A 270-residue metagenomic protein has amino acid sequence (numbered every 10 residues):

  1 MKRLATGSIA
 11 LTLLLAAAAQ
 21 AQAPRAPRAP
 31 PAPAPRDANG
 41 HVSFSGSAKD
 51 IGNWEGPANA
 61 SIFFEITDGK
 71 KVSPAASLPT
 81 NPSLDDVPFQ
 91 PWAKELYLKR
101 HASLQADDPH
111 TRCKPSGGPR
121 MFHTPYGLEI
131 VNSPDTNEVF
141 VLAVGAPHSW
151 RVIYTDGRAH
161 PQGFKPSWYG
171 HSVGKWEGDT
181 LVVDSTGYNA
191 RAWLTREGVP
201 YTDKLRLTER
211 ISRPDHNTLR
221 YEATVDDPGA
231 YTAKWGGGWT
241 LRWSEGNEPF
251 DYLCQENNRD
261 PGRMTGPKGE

Functional and structural regions predicted by a protein language model:
M1-L4: Positively charged n-region of N-terminal signal peptides that target proteins for export
S8-A16: Bacterial N-terminal signal peptides
Q20-E270: PEST-like low-complexity, intrinsically disordered acidic/proline/serine-rich tracts that flank trafficking/processing
